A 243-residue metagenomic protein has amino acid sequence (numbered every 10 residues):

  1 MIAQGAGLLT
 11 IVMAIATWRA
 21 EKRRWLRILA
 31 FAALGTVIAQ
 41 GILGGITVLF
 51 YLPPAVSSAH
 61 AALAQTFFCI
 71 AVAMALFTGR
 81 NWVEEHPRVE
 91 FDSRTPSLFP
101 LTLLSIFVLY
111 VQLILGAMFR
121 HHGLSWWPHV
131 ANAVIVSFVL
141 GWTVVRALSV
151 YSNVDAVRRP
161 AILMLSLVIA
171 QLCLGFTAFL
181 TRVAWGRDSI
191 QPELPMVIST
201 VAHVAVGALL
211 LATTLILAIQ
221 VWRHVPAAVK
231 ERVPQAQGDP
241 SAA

Functional and structural regions predicted by a protein language model:
M1-A243: Polytopic transmembrane helical bundles with strong interfacial aromatic enrichment
